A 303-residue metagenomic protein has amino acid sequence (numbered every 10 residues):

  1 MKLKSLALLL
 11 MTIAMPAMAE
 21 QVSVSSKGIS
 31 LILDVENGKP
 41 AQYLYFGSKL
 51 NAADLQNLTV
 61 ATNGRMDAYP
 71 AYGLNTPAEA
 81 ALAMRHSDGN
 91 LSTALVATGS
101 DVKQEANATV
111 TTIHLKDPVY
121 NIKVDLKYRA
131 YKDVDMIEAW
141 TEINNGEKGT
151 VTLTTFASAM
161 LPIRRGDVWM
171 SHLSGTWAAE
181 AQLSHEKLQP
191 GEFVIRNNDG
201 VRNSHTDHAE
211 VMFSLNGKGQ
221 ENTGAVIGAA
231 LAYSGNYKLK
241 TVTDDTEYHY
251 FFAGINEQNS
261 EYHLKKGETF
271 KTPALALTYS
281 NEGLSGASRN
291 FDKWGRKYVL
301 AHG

Functional and structural regions predicted by a protein language model:
M1-A7: Bacterial N-terminal signal peptides that target proteins for export
A14-P16: N-terminal signal peptide c-region/cleavage motif recognized by signal peptidases
A19-Q21, D245, H249-K265: Short acidic, Pro/Gly- and aromatic-enriched capping/linker segments at domain boundaries
E20-L33, K39-V242, Q258: Polysaccharide-binding surfaces and accessory modules of carbohydrate-active proteins
T269, A274-L275: Residue-level marker of beta-strand positions
K271, A287-G303: An acidic-aromatic substrate-binding cleft motif
T278-R289: Short, Lys/Arg- and Gly-enriched loop/turn segments at beta-strand edges
